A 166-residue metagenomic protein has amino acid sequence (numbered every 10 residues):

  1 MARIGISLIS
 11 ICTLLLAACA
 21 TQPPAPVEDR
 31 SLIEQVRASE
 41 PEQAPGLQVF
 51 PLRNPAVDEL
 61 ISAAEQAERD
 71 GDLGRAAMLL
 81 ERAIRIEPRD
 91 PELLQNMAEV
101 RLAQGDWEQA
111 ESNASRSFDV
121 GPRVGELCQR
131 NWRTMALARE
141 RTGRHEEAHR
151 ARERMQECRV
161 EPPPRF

Functional and structural regions predicted by a protein language model:
T13-E40: Bacterial Sec signal peptide processing site at the extreme N-terminus
F50-M78: Alpha-helical segment of the N-proximal tetratricopeptide repeat
L93, V100, L127, N131 (+1 more regions): TPR alpha-solenoid repeat register
